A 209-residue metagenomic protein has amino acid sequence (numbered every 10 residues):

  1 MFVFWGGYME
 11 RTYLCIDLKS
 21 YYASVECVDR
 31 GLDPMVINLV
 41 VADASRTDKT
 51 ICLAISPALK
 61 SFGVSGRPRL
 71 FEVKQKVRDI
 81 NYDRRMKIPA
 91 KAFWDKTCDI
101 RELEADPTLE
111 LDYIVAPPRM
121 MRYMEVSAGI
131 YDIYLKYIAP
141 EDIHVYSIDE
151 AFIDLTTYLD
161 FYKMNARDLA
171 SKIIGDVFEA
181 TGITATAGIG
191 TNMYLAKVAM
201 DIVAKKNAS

Functional and structural regions predicted by a protein language model:
M1-S209: Gly/Gly-Pro- and Ser/Thr-rich, intrinsically disordered tail segments characteristic of DNA damage-repair and tolerance
